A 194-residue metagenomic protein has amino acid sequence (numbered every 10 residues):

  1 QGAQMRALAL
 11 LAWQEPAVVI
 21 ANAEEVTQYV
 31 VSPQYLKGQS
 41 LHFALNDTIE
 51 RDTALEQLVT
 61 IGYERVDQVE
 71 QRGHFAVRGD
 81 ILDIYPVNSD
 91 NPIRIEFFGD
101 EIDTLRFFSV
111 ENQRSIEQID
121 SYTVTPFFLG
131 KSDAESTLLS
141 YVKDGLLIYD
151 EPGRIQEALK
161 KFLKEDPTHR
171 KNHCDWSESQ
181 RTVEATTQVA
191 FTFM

Functional and structural regions predicted by a protein language model:
Q1-M194: ASCE RecA-like P-loop NTPase motor cores that couple ATP hydrolysis to mechanical translocation on nucleic acids
